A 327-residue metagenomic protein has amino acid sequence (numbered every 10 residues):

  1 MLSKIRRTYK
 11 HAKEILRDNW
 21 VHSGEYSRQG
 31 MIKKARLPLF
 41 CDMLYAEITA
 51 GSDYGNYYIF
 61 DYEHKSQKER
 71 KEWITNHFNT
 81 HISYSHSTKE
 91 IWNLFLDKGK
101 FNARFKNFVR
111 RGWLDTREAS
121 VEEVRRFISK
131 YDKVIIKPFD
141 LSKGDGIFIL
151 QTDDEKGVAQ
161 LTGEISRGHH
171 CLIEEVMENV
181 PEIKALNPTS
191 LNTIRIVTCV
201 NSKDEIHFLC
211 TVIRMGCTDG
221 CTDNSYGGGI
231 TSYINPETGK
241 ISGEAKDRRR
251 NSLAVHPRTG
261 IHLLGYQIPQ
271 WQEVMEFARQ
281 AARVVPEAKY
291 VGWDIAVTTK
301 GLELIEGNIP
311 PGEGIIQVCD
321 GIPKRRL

Functional and structural regions predicted by a protein language model:
H11-K130: Conserved N-proximal alpha/beta basic substrate-recognition cap immediately N-terminal to, or forming the N-lobe
H81-I194, C199-S202: Active-site nucleotide/adenylate-binding loops and adjacent lid/helix of ATP-dependent enzymes
V124, E182-A185, R279-A282, V291-W293: Generic recognition of flexible, low-complexity loop/linker segments
V134, H207-L209, E303-I305: Protein kinase-like catalytic core scaffold
D140-S142, E178-N179, K203, I213-C217 (+2 more regions): Short, solvent-exposed loop/turn segments at secondary-structure junctions
N187, L191-E273: ATP-dependent carboxylate/phosphate-activation module, predominantly the ATP-grasp catalytic core and closely related
N251-Y290, V297-L327: C-terminal active-site "lid" helix and adjoining low-complexity regulatory extension at the edge of ATP-using catalytic
